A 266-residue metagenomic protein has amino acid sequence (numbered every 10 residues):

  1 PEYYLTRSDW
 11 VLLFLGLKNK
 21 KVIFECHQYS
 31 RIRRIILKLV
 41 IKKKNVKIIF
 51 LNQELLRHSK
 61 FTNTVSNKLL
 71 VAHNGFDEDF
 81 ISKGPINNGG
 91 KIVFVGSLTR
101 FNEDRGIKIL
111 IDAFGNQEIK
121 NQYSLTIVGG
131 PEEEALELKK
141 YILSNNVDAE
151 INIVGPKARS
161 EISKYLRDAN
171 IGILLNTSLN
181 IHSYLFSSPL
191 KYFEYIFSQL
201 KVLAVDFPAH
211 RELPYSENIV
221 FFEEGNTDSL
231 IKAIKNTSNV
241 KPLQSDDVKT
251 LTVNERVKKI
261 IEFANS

Functional and structural regions predicted by a protein language model:
L5-V11, C26-H27: Short His-centered aromatic/hydrophobic patch
F14, R31-R34, K42-I81, E212 (+1 more regions): A short, active-site helix/loop in glycosyltransferases that binds the activated sugar's phosphate group
I49, F76, P85-G115, L125-T126: Conserved donor-binding/catalytic core segment of Leloir-type glycosyltransferases
F101-R105, S160-I162, G172-E194, A204-E212: Nucleotide-sugar-dependent
G129, L136-L166, I171: Nucleotide-activated donor-binding/catalytic signature segment of Leloir-type glycosyltransferases, i.e., the conserved
N170, F197-Q199: A short alpha->beta transition loop at the rim of the catalytic pocket in nucleotide-sugar-dependent
S216-T227, I234-N239: Conserved acidic donor-binding segment of nucleotide-sugar-dependent glycosyltransferases
A233-V240, T250-S266: C-terminal alpha-helical cap of glycosyltransferases
